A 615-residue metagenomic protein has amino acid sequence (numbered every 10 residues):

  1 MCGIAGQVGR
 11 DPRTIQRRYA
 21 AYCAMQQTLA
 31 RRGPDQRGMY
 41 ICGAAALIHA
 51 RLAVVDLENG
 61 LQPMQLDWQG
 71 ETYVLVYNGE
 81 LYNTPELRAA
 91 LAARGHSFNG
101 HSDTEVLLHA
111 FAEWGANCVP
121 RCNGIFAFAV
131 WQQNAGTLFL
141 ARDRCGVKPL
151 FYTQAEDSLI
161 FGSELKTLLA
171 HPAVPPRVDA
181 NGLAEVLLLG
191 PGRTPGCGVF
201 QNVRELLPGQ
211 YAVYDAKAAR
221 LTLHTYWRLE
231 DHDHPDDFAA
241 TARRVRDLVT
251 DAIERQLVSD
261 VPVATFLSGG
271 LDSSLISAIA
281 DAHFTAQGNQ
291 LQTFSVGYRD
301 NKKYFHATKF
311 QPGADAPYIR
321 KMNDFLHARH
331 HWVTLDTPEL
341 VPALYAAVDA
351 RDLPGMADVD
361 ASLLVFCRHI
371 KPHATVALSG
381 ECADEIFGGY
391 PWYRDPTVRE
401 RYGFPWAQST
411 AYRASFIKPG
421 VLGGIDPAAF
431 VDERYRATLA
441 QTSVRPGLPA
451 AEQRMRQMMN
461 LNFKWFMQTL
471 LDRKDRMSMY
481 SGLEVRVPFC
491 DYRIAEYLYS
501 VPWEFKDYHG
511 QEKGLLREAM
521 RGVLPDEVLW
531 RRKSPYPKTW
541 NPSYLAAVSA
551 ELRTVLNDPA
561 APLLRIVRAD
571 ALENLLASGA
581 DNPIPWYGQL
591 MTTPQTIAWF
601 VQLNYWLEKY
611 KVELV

Functional and structural regions predicted by a protein language model:
M1-I4, C23-Q27, C42, T72 (+7 more regions): Adenosyl-5′-phosphate
M1-Y345, A350, L363, R521-G522 (+1 more regions): Cysteine-centered catalytic environments shared across enzyme families
V106, R244, L248, A252 (+7 more regions): Amphipathic alpha-helical interaction/coupling elements
R243-T265, H369-H373, A377, L470 (+2 more regions): Phosphate/ATP-binding catalytic cores across multiple sugar-kinase/actin-like superfamilies, primarily ASKHA
T308-Q311, A347-D349, P391-V398, V615: Short secondary-structure boundary/capping segments
R351, G355-M356, M591: Long, Lys/Arg- and hydrophobic-enriched amphipathic alpha-helices
A374-D384, G388-Y390: Short acidic/histidine-rich active-site segments
F387-Y412: A mobile, often basic/glycine-rich helix-loop segment that functions as the active-site lid/recognition loop
